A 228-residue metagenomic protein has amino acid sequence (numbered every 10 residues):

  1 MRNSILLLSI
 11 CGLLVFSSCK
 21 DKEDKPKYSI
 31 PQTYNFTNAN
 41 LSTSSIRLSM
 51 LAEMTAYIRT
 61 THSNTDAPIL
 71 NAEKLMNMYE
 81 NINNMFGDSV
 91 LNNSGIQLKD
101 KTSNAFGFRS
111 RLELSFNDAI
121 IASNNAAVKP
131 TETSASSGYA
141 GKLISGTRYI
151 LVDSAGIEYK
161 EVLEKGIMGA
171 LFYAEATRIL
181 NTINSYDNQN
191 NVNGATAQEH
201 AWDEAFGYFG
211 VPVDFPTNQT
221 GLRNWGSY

Functional and structural regions predicted by a protein language model:
R2-S9: Sec-dependent signal peptide recognition, specifically the positively charged N-region followed immediately by
V15-S18: C-terminal motif of bacterial Sec signal peptides marking the signal peptidase cleavage site
E23-Y228: Mature extracytoplasmic or organellar-lumen-exposed domains after removal of signal/transit peptides
